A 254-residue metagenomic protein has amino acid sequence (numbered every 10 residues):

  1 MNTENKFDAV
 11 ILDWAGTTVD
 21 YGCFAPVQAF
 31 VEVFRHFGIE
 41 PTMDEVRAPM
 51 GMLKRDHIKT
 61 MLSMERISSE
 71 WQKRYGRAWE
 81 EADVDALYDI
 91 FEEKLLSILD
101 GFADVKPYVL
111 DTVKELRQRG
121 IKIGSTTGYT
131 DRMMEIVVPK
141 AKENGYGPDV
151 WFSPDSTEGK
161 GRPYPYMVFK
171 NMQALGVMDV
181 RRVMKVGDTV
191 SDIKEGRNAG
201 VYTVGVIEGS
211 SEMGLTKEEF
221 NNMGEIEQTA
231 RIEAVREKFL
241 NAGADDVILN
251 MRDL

Functional and structural regions predicted by a protein language model:
M1-D8, L110, K114-E115, T130-L254: Asp-based, Mg2+/Mn2+-dependent phosphohydrolase catalytic module
T3-L110, K114-R119, E135: N-terminal helical cap/lid subdomain that shapes the substrate entry/recognition surface in HAD-like hydrolases
